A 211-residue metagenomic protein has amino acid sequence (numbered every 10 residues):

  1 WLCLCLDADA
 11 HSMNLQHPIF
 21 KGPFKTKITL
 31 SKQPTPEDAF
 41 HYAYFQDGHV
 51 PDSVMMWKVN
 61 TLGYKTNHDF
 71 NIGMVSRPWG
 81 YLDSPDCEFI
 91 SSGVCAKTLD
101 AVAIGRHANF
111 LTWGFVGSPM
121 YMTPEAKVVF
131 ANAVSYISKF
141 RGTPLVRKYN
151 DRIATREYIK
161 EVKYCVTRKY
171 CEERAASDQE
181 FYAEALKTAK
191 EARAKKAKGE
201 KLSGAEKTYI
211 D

Functional and structural regions predicted by a protein language model:
W1-P85: An acidic, glycine-rich "communication" segment
M74, L82-D211: Extracellular ligand-binding/catalytic regions of CAZymes and related secreted enzymes and adhesion modules
